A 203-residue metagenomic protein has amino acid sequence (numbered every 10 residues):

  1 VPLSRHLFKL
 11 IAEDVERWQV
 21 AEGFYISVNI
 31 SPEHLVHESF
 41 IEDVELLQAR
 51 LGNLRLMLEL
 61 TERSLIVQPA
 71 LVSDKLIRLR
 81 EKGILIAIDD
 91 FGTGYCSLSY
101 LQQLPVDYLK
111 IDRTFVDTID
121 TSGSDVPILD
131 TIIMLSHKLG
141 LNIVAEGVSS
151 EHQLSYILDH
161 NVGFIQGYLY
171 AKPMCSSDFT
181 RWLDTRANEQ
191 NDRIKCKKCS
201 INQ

Functional and structural regions predicted by a protein language model:
V1-V72, G147: Catalytic core of bacterial c-di-GMP phosphodiesterases, primarily the EAL and HD-GYP domains, capturing alpha-helical
S4, F40, V72, G94-S97 (+1 more regions): The cytosolic transmitter module of two-component sensor histidine kinases
L7, I132, F179-W182: Hydrophobic side chains in well-ordered alpha-helices of soluble proteins
E16-A21, R50-L51, E81, K138 (+1 more regions): Nucleotide second-messenger and two-component phosphorelay signaling modules
R17, N29, I88, A145 (+4 more regions): Active-site core of bacterial EAL-family cyclic-dinucleotide phosphodiesterase domains
E45-I119, L135, L139-P173: The catalytic core of metal-dependent phosphodiesterases that act on cyclic dinucleotides
L158, M174-C199: C-terminal helical cap(s) of enzyme catalytic domains, especially alpha/beta-barrels
